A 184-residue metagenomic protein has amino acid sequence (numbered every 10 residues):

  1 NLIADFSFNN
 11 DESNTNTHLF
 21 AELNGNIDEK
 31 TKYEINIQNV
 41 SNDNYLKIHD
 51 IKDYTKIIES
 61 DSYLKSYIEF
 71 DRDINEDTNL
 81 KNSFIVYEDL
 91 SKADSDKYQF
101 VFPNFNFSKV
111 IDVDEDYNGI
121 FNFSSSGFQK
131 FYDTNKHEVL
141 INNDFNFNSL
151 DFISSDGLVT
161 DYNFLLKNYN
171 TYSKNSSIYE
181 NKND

Functional and structural regions predicted by a protein language model:
N1-D184: Outer-membrane beta-barrel proteins and related beta-barrel translocases across Gram-negative bacteria
